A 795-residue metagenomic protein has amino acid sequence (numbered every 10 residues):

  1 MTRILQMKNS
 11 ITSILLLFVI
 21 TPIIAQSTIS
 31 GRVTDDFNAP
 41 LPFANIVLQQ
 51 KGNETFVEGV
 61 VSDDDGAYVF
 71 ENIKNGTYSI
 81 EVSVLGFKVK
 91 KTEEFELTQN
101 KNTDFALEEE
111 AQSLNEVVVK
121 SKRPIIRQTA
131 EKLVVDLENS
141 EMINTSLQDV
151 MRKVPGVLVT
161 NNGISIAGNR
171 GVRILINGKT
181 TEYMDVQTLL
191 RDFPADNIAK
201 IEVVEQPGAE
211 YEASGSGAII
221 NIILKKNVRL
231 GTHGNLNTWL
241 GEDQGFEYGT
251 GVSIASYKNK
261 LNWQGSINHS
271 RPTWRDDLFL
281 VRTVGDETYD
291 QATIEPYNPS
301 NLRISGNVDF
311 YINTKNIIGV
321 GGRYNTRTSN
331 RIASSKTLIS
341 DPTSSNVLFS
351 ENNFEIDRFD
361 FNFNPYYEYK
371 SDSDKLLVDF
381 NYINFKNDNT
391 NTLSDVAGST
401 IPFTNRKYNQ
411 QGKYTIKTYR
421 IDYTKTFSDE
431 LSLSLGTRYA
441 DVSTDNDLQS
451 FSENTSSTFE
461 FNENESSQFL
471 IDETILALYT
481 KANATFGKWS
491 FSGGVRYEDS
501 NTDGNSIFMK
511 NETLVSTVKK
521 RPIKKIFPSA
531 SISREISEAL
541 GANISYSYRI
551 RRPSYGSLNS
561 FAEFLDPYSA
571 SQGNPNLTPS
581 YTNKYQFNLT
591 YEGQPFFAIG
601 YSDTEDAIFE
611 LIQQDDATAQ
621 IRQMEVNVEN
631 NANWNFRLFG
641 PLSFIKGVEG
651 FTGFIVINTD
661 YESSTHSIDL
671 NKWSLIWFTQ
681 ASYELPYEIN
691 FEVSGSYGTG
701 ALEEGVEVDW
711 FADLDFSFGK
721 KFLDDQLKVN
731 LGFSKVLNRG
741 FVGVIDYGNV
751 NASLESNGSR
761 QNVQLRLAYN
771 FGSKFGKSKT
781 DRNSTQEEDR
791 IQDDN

Functional and structural regions predicted by a protein language model:
N45-Q49, S83-F87, T98-E141, V159-N161 (+3 more regions): Short, acidic, small-residue-rich periplasmic hinge/interaction motif at the N-terminus of Gram-negative outer-membrane
K51-A67: Short, acidic Ser/Thr/Gly-rich low-complexity loop/linker segments typical of extracellular and cell-surface proteins
N102-A106, L147-V150, Q187-L189, V203 (+2 more regions): N-terminal periplasmic accessory domains that precede and gate Gram-negative outer-membrane beta-barrel machines
K153, K179-E205: Short acidic/polar hinge/loop motifs at secondary-structure boundaries that mediate gating or recognition
A292, I416-R420, E463-S466, T578 (+4 more regions): Outer membrane beta-barrel strand-and-loop segments of large Gram-negative receptors, especially TonB-dependent
R303-R327, N352-I507, E535-A539, Q594-S602 (+1 more regions): Face-selective signature of the C-terminal outer-membrane beta-barrel domain
K386-D388, N501-S506, E538-K584, I599-T618 (+1 more regions): Surface-exposed extracellular loop regions of Gram-negative outer-membrane beta-barrel proteins, predominantly
S467-I475, R521, I550-D603, I621-W634 (+1 more regions): Outer-membrane beta-barrel signature, preferentially recognizing the C-terminal barrel domain of Gram-negative
